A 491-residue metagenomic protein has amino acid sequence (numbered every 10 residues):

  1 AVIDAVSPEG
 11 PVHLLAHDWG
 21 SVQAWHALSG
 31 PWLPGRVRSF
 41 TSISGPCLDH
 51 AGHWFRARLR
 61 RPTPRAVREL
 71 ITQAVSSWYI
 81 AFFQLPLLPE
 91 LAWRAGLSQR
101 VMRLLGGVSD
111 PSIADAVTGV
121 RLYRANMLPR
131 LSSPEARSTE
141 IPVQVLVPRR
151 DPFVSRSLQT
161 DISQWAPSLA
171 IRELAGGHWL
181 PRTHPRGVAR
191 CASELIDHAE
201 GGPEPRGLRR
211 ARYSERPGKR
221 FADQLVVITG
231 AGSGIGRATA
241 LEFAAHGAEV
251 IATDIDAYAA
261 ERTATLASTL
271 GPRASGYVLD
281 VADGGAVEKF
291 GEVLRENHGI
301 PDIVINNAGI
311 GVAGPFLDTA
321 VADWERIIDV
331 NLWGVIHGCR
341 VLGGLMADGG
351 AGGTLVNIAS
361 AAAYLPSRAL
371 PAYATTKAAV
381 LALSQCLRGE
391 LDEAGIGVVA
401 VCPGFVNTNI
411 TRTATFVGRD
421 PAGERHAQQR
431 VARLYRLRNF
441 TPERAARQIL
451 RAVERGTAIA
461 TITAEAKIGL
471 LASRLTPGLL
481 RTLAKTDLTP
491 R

Functional and structural regions predicted by a protein language model:
A1-L15, V22-D161, W165-S168: Flexible "cap/lid" subdomain of the alpha/beta-hydrolase fold that forms the substrate-access gate
G232-S233: Conserved glycine-rich cofactor-binding loop
A257-Y258, Y277-K289, V321: The beta1-alpha1 cofactor-binding region of Rossmann-like NAD(H)/NADP(H)-dependent oxidoreductases
P315-F316, D323-E325: Substrate-binding pocket helix/loop in short-chain dehydrogenase/reductase
C339, T376: Active-site helix of classical SDR
S360: Residue(s) in the substrate-gating loop at a strand-loop-helix junction that position the organic substrate next
E393-A464: SDR active-site lid
